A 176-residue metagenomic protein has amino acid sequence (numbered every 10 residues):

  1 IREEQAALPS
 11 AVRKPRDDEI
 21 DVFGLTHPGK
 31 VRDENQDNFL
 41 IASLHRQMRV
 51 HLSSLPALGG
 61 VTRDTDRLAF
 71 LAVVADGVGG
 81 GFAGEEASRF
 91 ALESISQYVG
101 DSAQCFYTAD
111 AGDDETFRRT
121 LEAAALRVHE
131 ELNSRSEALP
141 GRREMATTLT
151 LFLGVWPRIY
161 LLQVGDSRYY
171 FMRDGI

Functional and structural regions predicted by a protein language model:
I1-I176: PP2C/PPM-type serine/threonine phosphatase catalytic domain
